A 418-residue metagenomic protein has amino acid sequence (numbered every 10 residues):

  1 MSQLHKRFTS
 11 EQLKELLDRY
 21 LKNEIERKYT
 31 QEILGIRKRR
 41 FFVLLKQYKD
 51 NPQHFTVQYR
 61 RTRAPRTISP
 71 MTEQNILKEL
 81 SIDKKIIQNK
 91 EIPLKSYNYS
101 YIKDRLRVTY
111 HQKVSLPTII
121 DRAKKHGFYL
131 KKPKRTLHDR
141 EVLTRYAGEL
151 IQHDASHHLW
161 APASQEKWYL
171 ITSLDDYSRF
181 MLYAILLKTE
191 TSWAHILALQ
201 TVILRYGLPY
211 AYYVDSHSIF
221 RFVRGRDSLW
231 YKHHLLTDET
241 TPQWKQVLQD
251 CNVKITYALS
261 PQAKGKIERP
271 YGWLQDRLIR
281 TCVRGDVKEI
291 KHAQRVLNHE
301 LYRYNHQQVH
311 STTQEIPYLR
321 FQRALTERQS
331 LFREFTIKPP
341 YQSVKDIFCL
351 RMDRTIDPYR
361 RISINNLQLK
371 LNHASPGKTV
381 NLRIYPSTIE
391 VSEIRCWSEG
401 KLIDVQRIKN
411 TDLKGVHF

Functional and structural regions predicted by a protein language model:
S2-R7, R27-I82: Short, basic alpha-helical/linker "hinge" immediately adjacent to a nucleic-acid-recognition surface
I25-E26, N98: Residues that mark the N-terminal boundary/hinge immediately upstream of a DNA-recognition element
V43, D104, P117, D121: DNA-binding alpha-helical recognition surfaces that contact promoter or target DNA
Y48-P52, Q112-K113, D121-K134: Short, basic alpha-helical nucleic acid-contact segments in DNA-binding proteins and DNA transaction factors
R63-S115, S156-A161: A short, amphipathic alpha-helix used for macromolecular contacts
H138-I151: Structured nucleic-acid-interacting core domains from mobile-element enzymes and related host factors, especially RNase
E149-L170, D176-H292, V405-D412, F418: RNase H-like DDE/DDD metal-dependent nuclease/strand-transfer catalytic core used by mobile genetic elements
N305-F418: C-terminal, beta-rich DNA-binding module of retroviral/retroelements integrases
